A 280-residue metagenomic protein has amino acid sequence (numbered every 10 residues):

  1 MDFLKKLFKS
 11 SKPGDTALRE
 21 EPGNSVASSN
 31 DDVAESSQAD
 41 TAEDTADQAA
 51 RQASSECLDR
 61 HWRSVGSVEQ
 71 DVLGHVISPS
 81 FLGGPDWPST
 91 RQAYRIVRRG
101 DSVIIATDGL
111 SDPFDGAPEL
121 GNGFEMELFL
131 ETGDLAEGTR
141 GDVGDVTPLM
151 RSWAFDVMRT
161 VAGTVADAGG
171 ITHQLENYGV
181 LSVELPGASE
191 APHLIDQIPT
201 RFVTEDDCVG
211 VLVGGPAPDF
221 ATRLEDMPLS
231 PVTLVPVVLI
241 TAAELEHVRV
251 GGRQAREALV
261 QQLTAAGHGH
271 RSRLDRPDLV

Functional and structural regions predicted by a protein language model:
M1-S11: Short acidic, low-complexity intrinsically disordered linear motifs used for protein-protein interactions
L7, G14-S89: The feature captures two recurrent sequence modes
C57, H61, V65, T160 (+2 more regions): Residues that form generic nucleotide/phosphate-binding pockets
Q70-L73, A166-H173, R271: Residue-level signal for secondary-structure boundary elements
P79, G83-P85, S89-G133, H173-Q262: Aromatic/basic-lined ligand-recognition segments that form π-stacking hydrophobic pockets flanked by Lys/Arg to engage
A136-I171: Compact, glycine/acidic-enriched structural inserts
Q262-V280: C-terminal catalytic/scaffold cores in eukaryotic proteins
